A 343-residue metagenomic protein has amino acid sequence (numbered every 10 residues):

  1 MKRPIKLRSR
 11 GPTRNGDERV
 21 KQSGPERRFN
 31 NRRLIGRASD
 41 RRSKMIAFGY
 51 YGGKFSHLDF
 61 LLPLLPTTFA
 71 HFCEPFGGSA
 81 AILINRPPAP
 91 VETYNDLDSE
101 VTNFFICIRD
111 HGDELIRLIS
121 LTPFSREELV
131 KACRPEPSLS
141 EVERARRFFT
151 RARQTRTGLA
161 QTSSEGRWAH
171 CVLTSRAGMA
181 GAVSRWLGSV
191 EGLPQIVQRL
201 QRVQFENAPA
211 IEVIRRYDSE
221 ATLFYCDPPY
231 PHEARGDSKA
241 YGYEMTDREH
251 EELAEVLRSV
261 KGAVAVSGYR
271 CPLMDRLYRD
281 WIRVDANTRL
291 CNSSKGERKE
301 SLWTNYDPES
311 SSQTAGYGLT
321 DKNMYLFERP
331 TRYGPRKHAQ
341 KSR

Functional and structural regions predicted by a protein language model:
M1-S39: Short Pro-Cys-Gly-centered "Cys-loop" motif that presents a nucleophilic cysteine in a tight turn
R28-H57, T67, R109-K239, E252-E255 (+3 more regions): SAM-dependent nucleic-acid methyltransferase catalytic core
P63, T68-P135: SAM cofactor-binding core of SAM-dependent methyltransferases, primarily the Rossmann-like beta-alpha-beta module
F76-A81, G192, G268-P272: Short, polar loop motifs at secondary-structure junctions
T150, L302-N305: Short, well-ordered beta-strand micro-motif
E220-L302: Conserved acidic-Pro-Pro-aromatic motif
P308-S342: Flexible, glycine-/basic-rich loop-and-beta segments that form/coincide with the SAM-dependent methyltransferase
